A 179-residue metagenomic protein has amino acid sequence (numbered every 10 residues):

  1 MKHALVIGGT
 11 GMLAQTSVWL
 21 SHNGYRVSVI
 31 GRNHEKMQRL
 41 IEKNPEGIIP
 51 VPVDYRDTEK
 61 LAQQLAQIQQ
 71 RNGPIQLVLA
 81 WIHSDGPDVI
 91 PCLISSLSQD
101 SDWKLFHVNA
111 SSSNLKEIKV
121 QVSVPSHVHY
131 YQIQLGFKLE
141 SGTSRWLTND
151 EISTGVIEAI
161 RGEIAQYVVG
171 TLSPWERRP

Functional and structural regions predicted by a protein language model:
M1-S28: Canonical Rossmann dinucleotide-binding motif of NAD(H)/NADP(H)-dependent dehydrogenases/reductases, specifically
G24-R39: Conserved glycine-rich Rossmann-like NAD(P)H-binding loop of the short-chain dehydrogenase/reductase
V27, I48, Y130: Hydrophobic anchor at the start of a short beta-strand that flanks the dinucleotide cofactor-binding loop
K36, E59, L65-H129, Q134: Rossmann-like short-chain dehydrogenase/reductase
I41-L61, A80-H83: Rossmann-fold cofactor-recognition segment
R56-K60, S113, F137-R145, P174-R177: A short acidic, often aromatic-flanked loop/helix-cap motif at beta-alpha or helix-coil junctions that lines enzyme
S126-T148: Active-site capping/gating segments
S141-P179: C-terminal helical subdomain
